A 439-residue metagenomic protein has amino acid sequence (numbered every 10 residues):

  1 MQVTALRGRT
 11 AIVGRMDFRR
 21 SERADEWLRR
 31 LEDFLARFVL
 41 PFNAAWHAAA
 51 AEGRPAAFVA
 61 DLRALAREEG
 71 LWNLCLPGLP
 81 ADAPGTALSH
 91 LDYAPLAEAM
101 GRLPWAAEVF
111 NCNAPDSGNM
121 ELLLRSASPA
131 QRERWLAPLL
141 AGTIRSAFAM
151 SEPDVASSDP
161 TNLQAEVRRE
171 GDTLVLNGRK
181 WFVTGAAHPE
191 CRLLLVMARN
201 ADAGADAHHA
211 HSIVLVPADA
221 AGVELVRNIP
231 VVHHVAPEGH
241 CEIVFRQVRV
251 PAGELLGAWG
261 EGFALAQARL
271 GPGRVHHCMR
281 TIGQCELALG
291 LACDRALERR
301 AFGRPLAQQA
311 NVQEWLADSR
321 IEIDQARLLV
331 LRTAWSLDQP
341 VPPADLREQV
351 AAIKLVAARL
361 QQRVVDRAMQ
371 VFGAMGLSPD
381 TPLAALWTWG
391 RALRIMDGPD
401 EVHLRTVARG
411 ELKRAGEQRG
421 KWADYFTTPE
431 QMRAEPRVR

Functional and structural regions predicted by a protein language model:
M1-R15: N-terminal amphipathic/basic-hydrophobic helices that include classical n-h-c signal peptides and signal-anchor
V13-P104, N113, S126-Q131, P138 (+5 more regions): Alpha-helical interface subdomain recognition
A87-L88, S158-T161, A186-C191, D206-A210 (+1 more regions): Short glycine/proline-enriched turns and hinge-like loops at secondary-structure junctions
E108-A130, D159: N-terminal glycine-rich flavin-associated loop
G142-S151, V196: A short, Trp-centered hydrophobic/proline-enriched beta-strand micro-motif
N162, A221-R249: Flexible, small-/acidic-enriched active-site or ligand-binding loops
T173, N177-L225: A short core secondary-structure module
Q247-A264: Long, acidic (Asp/Glu-rich), low-complexity accessory segments flanking structured domains
